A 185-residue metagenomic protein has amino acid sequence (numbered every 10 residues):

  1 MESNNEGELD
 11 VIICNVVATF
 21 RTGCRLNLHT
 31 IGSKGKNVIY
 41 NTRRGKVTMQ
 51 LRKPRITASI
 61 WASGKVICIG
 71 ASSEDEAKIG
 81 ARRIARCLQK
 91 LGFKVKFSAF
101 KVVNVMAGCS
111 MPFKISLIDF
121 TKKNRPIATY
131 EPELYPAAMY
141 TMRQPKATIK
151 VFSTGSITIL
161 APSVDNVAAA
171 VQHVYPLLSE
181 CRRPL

Functional and structural regions predicted by a protein language model:
M1-T148, F152-S156, L160-L185: Intrinsically disordered, low-complexity polar/charged tails and linkers
